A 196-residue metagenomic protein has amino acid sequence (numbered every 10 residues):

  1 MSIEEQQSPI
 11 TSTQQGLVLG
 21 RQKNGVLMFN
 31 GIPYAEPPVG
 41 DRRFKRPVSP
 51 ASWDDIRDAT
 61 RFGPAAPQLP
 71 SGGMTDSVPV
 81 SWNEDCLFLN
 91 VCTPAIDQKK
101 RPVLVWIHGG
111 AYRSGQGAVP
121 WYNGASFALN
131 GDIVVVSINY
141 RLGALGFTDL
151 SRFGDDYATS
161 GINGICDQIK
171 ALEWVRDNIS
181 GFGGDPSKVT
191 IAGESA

Functional and structural regions predicted by a protein language model:
M1-I162: Non-catalytic accessory segments of hydrolases
C86, A158-G181: Alpha/beta-hydrolase active-site loop
V91, I96, E173, G184-P186: A ubiquitous, low-specificity "background" feature that marks scattered single residues across proteins without
P102, V175, F182-E194: Alpha/beta-hydrolase fold nucleophile elbow
G109, N163-D167, S195-A196: Active-site loop->helix "elbow" adjoining a glycine-rich segment at hydrolase catalytic centers
F127, S180-G183: A general structural signal for stabilizing positions within well-ordered secondary structure
R141-A144, A192-A196: Short, solvent-exposed turn/loop segments enriched in Gly/Ser/Thr/Pro and often Arg
